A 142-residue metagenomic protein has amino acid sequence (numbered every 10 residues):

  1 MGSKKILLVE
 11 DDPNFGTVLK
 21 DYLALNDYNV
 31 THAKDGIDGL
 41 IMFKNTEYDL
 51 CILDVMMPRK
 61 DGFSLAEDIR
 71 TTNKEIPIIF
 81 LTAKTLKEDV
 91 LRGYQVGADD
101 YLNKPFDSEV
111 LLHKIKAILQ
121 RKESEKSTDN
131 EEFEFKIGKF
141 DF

Functional and structural regions predicted by a protein language model:
M1-E123: N-terminal/domain-start alpha-helical segments
K4-K5, A117-F142: Short, Lys/Arg-enriched segments at the junction into DNA-binding effector domains of transcriptional regulators
